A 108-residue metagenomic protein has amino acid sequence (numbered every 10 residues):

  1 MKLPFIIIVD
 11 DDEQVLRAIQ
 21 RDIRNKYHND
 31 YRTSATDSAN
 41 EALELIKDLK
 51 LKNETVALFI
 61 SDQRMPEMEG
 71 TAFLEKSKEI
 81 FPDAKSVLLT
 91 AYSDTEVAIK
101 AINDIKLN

Functional and structural regions predicted by a protein language model:
I6-I7, K50-I60: Active-site beta3 strand of CheY-like receiver
V9-D11, T36, F59: Conserved sequence signature across two-component system core domains
E13, Q20, A35-D48, G70: Helix N-cap/capping motif at the beta->alpha junctions
R17-N25: Charged docking surfaces used in two-component/phosphorelay signaling
D48-E54, S77-D83, D104-I105: Conserved phosphotransfer cores of two-component systems
M65: Receiver (REC) domain active-site loop signature in two-component systems and cognate sites in sensor histidine kinases
M68-A72, K76-E79, S93-N108: Alpha4 helix (beta4-alpha4-beta5 surface) of REC/receiver domains from two-component response regulators
